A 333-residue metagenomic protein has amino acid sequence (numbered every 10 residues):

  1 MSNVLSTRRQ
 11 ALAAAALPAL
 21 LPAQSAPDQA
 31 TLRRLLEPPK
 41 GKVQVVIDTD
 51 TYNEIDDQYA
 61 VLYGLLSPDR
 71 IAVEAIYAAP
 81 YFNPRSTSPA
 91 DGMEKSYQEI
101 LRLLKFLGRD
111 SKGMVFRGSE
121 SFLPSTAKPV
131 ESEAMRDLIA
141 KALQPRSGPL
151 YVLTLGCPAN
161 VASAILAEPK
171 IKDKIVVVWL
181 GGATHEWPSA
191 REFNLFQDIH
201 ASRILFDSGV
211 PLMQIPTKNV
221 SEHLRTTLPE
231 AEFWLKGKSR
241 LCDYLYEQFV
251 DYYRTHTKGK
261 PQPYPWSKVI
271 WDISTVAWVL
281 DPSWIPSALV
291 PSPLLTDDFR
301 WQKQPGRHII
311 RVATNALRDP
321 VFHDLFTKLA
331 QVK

Functional and structural regions predicted by a protein language model:
M1-S6, P18: Secretory targeting signals
A11-A13, L17, L21-K333: N-terminal acidic, glycine/proline-rich low-complexity segments
